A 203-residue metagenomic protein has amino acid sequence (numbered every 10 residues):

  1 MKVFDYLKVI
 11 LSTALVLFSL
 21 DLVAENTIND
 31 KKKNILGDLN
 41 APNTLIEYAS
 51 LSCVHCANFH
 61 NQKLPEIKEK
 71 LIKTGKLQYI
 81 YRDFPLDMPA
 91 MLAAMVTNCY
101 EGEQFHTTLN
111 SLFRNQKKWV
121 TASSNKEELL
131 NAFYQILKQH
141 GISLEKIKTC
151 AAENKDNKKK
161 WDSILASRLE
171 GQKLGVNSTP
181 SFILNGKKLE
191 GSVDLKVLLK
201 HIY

Functional and structural regions predicted by a protein language model:
K2-D87, K138, K159-K173, Y203: Extracytoplasmic thiol/disulfide redox context detector
P85-T179, I183-K187, S192-K196, K200-Y203: Cysteine-centric redox/oxidoreductase cores and disulfide-bonded domains
